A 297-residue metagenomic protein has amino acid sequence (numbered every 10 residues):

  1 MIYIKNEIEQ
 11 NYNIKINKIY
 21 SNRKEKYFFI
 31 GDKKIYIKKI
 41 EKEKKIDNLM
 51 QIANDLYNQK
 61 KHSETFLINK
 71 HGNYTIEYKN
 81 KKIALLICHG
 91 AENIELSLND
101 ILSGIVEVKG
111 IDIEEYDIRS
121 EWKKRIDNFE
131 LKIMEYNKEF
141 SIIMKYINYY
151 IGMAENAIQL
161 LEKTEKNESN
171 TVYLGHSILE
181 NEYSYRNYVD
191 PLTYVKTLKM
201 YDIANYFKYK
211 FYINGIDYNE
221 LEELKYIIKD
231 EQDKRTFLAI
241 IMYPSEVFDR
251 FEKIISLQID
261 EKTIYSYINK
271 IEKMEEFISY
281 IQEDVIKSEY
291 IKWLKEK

Functional and structural regions predicted by a protein language model:
I2-D32: ATP-binding glycine-rich phosphate-binding loop
K18, I40-E43, Y116-I178, V285-K297: ATP-dependent phospho-/nucleotidyl transfer catalytic cores
D32-I111: ATP-binding pocket architecture of kinase catalytic cores
F66, Q159-I203: Active-site acidic catalytic loop and adjacent metal/ATP-binding pocket of ATP-dependent phosphoryl transfer enzymes
N80-E95, I126-N137, Y206, Y243-N269: A glycine-centered beta->alpha junction motif in the catalytic cores of kinase/phosphotransferase enzymes
Y185-K234: Active-site Asp-x-Gly
T236-P244: Central hydrophobic cores of alpha-helical transmembrane segments in multi-pass integral membrane proteins
F248-K297: ATP/Mg2+ or Mg2+-diphosphate-binding catalytic cores that bind nucleotide phosphates or diphosphates via glycine-rich
